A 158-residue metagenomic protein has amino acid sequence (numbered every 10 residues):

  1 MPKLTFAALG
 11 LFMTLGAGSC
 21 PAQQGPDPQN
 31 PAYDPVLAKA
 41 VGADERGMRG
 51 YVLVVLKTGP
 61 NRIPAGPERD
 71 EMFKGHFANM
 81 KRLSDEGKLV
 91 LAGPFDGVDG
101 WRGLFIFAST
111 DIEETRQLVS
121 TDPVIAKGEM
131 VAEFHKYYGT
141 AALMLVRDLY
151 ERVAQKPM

Functional and structural regions predicted by a protein language model:
M1-L4: Positively charged n-region of N-terminal signal peptides that target proteins for export
A7-G16: Bacterial N-terminal signal peptides
G18-A22: Sec/Tat signal peptide C-region and signal peptidase I cleavage site
Q23-M158: Conserved, structured core segments of small domains
